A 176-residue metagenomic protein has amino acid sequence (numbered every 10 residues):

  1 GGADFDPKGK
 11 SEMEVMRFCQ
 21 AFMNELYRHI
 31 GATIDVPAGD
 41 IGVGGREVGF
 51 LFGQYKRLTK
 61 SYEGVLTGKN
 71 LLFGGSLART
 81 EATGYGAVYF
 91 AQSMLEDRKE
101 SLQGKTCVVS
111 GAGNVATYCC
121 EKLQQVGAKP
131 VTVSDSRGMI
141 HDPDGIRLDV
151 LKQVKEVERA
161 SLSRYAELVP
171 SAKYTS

Functional and structural regions predicted by a protein language model:
G2-L77: N-terminal ligand-binding/catalytic initiation module
T67-N70, G75-S176: Glycine-rich phosphate/diphosphate-binding loop of Rossmann-like nucleotide-binding domains
